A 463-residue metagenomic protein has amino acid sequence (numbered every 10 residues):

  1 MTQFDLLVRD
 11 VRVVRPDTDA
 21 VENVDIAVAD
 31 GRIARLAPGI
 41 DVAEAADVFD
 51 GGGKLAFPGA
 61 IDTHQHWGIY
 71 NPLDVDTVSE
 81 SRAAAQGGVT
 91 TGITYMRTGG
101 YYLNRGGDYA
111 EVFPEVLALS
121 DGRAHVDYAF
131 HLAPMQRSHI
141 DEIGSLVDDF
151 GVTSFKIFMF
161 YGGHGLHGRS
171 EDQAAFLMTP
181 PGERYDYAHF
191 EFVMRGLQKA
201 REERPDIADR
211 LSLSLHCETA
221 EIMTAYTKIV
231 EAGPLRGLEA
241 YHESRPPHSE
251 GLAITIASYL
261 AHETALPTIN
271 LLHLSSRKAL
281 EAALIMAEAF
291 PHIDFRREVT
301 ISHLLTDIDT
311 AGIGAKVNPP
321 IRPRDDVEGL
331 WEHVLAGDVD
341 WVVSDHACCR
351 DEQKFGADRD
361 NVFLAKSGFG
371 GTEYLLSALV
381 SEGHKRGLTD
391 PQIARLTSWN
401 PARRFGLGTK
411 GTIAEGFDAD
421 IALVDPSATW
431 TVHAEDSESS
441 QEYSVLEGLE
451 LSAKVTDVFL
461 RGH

Functional and structural regions predicted by a protein language model:
M1-F57: Histidine-rich, glycine-flanked metal-binding segment
V11, I26, G31, G53 (+15 more regions): Divalent metal-coordination and catalytic microenvironments
G51-R123: Metal-associated gating/positioning segment near the N- to mid-region
D74-S81, R137-L146, I256: Short, acidic/polar
T94, A129-L132, T268-H273: Short catalytic-loop micro-motif centered on adjacent basic/acidic residues
D141-I157, Y161-V342, A347: Histidine/acidic residue-rich metal-binding segments in metalloenzymes
L235-L266, A336, W341-V342, C348-A422 (+1 more regions): His/Asp/Glu-enriched, well-ordered alpha-helical/loop segment that forms or immediately abuts the divalent-metal
G356-N361, E415-H463: C-terminal cap of metal-dependent C-N hydrolases
